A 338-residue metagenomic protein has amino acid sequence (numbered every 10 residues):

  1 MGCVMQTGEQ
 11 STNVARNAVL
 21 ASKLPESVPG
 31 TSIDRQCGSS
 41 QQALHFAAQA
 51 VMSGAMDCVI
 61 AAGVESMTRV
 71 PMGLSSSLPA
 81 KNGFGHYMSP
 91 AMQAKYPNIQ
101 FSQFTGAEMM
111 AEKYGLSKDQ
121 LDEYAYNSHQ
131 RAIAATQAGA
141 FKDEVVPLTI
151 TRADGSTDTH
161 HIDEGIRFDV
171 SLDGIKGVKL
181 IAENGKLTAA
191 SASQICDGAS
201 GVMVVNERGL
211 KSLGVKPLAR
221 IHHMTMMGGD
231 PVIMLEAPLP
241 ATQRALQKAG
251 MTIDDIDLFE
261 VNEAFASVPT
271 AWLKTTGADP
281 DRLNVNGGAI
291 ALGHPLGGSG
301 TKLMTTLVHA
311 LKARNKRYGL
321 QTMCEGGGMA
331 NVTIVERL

Functional and structural regions predicted by a protein language model:
M1-C3, P29-D34, V59-V64, Q120-N127 (+5 more regions): Beta-strand segments within the central parallel beta-sheet cores of soluble alpha/beta enzyme folds
C3-D57, P97-Q103, D169-Q194, T275-K302 (+1 more regions): Conserved catalytic cysteine-centered active-site region of acyl-thioester-dependent Claisen-condensing enzymes
G8-V14, T157, I162, P231-P238 (+3 more regions): Short glycine/threonine-rich loop-to-helix capping motif typified by GTGT followed within a few residues by an Asp-Pro
R35-E65, A111-A140, V202-R208, P295-K316 (+1 more regions): Active-site-proximal alpha-helical scaffold in enzymes
C58-M110: Flexible glycine-/small-residue-enriched beta->alpha junction loops that bind anionic phosphate/pyrophosphate groups
G106-E108, E144, R152, H222-A291: Active-site pocket-lining segment
E112, V170-E236, P240, T305-T306 (+2 more regions): Condensing-enzyme catalytic core mediating Claisen C-C bond formation in acyl metabolism
Q120-S212, T275, P280-R282: N-terminal extracellular/periplasmic Venus flytrap/periplasmic-binding protein-like
